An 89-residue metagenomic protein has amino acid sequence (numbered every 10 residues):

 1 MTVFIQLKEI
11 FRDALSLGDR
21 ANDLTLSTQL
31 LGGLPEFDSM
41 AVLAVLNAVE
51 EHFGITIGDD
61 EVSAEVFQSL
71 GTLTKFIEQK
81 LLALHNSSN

Functional and structural regions predicted by a protein language model:
M1-F37, A41-N89: Phosphopantetheine-dependent thiolation modules in NRPS/PKS and related acyl-activating systems
